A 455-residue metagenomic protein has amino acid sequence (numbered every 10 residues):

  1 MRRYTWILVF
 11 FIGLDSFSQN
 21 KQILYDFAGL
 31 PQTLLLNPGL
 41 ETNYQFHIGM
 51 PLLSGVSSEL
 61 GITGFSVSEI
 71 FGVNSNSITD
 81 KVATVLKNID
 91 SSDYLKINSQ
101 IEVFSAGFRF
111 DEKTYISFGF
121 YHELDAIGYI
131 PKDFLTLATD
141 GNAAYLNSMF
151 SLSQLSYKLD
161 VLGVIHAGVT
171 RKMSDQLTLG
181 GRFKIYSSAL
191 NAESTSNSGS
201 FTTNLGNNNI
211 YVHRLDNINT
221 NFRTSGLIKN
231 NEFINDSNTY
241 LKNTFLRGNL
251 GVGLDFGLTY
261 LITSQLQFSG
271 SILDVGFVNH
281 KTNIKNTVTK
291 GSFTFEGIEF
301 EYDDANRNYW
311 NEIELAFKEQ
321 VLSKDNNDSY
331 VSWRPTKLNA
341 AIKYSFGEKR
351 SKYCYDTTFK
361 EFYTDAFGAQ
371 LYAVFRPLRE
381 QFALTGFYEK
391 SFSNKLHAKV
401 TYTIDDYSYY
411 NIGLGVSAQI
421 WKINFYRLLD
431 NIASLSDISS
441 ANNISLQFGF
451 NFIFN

Functional and structural regions predicted by a protein language model:
M1-Y4, D175: Positively charged n-region of N-terminal signal peptides that target proteins for export
R2, F17-N20: Intrinsically disordered, low-complexity regions enriched for glutamine and histidine
Y4-L14: Sec-dependent N-terminal signal peptides
Q19-N455: Subset of outer-membrane beta-barrel
